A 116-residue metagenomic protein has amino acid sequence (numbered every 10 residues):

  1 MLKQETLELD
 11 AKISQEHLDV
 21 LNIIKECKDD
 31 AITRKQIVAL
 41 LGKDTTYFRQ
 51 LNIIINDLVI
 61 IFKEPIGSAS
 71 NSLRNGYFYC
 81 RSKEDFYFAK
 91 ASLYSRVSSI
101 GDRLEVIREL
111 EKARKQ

Functional and structural regions predicted by a protein language model:
E5-I13, N52-S95: DNA-binding patch around the recognition helix
I13, D30-A31, Y47-L51: Alpha-helix N-cap/helix-initiation sites
I13-L21: Short, leucine-enriched amphipathic alpha-helices that occur as contiguous helical runs
I24-T33: Short capping segments at the starts of secondary-structure elements
I37-F48: Short helix-coil junctions and helix-kink-helix linkers
Y87-Q116: Long, low-complexity, charge-rich intrinsically disordered regions
